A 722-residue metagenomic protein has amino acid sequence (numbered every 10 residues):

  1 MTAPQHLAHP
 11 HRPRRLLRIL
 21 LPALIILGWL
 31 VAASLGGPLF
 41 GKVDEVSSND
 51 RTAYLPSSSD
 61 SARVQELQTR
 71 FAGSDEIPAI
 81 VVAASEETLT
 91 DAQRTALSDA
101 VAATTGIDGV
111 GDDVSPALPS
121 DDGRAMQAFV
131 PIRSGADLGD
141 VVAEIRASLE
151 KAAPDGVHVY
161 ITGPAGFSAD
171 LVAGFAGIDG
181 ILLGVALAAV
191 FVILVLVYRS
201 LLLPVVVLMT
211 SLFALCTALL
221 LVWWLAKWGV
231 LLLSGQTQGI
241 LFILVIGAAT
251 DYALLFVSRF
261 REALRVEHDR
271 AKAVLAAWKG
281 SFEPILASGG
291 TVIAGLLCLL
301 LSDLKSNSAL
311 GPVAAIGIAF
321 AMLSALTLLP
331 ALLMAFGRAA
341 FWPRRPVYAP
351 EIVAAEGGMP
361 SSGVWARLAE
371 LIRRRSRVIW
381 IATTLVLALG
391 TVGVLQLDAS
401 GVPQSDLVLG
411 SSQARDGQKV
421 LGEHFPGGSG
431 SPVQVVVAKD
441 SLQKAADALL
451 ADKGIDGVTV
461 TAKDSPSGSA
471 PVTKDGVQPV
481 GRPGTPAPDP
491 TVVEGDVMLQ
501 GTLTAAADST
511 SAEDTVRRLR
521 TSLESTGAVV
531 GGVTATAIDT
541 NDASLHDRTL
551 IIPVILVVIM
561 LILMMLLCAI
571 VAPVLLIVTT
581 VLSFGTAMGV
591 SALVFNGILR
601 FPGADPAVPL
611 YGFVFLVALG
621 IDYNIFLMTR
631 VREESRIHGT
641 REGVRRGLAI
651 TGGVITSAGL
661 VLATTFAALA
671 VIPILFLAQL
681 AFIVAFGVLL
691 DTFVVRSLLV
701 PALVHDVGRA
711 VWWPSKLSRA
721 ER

Functional and structural regions predicted by a protein language model:
M1-V43, V110, R133-A399, S525 (+1 more regions): Membrane-embedded transmembrane helical bundles of large multi-pass transporters/channels
S48, S57-A79, E86-S168, Q396-G603 (+1 more regions): Structured non-transmembrane domains adjacent to transmembrane bundles in polytopic membrane proteins
A53: Glycine-/small-residue-enriched capping loops at alpha/beta junctions
